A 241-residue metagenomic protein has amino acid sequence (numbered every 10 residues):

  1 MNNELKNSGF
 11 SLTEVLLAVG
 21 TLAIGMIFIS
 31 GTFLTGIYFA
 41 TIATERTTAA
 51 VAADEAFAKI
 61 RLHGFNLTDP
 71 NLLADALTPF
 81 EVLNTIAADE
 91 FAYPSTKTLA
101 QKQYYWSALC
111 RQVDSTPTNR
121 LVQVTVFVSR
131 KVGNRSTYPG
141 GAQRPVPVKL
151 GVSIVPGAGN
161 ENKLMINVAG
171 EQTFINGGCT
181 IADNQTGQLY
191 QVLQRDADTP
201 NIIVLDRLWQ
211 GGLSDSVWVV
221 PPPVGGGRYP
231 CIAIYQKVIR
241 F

Functional and structural regions predicted by a protein language model:
M1-F10: N-terminal leader/signal peptides at the extreme start of proteins
F10, L17-G20, I24, F33-F241: Flexible, low-complexity segments enriched in proline/glycine/serine and punctuated by aromatic residues
